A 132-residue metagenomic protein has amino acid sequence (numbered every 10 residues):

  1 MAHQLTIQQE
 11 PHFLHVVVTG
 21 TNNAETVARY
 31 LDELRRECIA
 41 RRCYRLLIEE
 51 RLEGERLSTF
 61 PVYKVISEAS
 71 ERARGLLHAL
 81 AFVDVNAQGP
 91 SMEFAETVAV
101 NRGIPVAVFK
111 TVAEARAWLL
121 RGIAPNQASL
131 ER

Functional and structural regions predicted by a protein language model:
M1-R132: Amphipathic, Lys/Arg-enriched alpha-helical "gate/interface" segment within cytosolic domains that mediates
